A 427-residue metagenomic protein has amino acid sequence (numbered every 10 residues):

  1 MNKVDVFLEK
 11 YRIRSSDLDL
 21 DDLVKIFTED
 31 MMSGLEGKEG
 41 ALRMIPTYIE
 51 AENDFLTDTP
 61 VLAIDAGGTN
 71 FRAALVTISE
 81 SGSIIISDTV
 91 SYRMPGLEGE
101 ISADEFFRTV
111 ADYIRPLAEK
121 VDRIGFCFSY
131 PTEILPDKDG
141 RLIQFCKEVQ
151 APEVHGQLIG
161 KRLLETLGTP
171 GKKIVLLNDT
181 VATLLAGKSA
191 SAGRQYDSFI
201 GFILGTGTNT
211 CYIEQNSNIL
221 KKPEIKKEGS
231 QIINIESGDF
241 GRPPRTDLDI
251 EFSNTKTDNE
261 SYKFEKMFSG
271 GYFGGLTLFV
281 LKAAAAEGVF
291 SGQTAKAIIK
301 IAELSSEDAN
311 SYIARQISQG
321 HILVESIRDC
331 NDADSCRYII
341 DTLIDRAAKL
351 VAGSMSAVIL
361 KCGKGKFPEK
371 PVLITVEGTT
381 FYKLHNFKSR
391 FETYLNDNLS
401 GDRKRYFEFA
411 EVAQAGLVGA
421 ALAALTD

Functional and structural regions predicted by a protein language model:
M1-T89, R93-D122, S189-A190, D249-D427: ATP-binding/phosphotransfer module of carbohydrate and carboxylate kinases, centering on a glycine-rich
S15-I49, Y196-I203, S217, K221-P243: Small-residue (GG/TT-enriched) beta-loop-alpha framework at ligand/catalytic clefts
T59-D65, R123-G125, K173-V175, F199-I203 (+3 more regions): Short glycine-aspartate micro-motif
F71, P131-L135, G207-C211, R242 (+1 more regions): Short, acidic Gly/Pro/Ser/Thr-rich loop/turn segments
F71-V76, T183-A186, G201-F202, T208-E214: Short beta-strand scaffold segments in enzyme catalytic cores
S91-R108, T132-I200, N216-R245, K388-T393: Glycine-rich phosphate-binding loop and adjoining helix at the ATP-binding site of ATP-dependent phosphoryl-transfer
A118, D122-L163, L167-K172, A192-R194 (+2 more regions): Gly/Ser/Thr-rich active-site cleft segment
S129-I134, T180-T183, G378-Y382, Q414-G416: Short, internal active-site loops enriched in acidic
